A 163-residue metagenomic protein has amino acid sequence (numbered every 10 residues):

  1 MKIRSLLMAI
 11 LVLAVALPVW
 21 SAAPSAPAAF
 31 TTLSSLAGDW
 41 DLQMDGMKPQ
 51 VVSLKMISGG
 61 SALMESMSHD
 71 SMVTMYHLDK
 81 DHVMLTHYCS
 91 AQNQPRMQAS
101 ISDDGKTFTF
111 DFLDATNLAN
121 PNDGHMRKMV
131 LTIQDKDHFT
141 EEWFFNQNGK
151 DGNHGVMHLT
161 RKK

Functional and structural regions predicted by a protein language model:
M1-L7: Bacterial N-terminal signal peptides that target proteins for export
M8-P18: Bacterial N-terminal signal peptides
A22-K163: Hydrophobic small-molecule pocket/channel-lining residues, especially in calycin-type beta-barrels
